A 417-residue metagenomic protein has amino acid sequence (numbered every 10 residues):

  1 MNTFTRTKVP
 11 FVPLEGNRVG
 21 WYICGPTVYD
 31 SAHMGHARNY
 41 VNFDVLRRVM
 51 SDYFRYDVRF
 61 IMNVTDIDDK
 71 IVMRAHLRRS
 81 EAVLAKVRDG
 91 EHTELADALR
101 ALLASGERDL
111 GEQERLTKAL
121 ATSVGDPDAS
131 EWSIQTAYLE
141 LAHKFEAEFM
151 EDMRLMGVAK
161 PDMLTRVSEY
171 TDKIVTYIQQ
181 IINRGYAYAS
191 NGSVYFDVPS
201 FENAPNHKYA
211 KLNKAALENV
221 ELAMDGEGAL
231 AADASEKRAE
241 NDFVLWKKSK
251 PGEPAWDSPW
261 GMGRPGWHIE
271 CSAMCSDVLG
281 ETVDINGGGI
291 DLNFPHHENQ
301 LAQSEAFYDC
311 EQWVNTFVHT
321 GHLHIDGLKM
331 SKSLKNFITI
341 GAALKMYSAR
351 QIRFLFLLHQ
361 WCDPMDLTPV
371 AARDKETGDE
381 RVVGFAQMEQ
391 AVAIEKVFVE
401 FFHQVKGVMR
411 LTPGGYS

Functional and structural regions predicted by a protein language model:
M1-T316, A386, Q404, M409-Y416: NTP-dependent nucleotidyl-transfer catalytic core
G111, E311, H319-Y416: Catalytic adenosine-cofactor/nucleotide-binding cores of aminoacyl-tRNA synthetases and other
